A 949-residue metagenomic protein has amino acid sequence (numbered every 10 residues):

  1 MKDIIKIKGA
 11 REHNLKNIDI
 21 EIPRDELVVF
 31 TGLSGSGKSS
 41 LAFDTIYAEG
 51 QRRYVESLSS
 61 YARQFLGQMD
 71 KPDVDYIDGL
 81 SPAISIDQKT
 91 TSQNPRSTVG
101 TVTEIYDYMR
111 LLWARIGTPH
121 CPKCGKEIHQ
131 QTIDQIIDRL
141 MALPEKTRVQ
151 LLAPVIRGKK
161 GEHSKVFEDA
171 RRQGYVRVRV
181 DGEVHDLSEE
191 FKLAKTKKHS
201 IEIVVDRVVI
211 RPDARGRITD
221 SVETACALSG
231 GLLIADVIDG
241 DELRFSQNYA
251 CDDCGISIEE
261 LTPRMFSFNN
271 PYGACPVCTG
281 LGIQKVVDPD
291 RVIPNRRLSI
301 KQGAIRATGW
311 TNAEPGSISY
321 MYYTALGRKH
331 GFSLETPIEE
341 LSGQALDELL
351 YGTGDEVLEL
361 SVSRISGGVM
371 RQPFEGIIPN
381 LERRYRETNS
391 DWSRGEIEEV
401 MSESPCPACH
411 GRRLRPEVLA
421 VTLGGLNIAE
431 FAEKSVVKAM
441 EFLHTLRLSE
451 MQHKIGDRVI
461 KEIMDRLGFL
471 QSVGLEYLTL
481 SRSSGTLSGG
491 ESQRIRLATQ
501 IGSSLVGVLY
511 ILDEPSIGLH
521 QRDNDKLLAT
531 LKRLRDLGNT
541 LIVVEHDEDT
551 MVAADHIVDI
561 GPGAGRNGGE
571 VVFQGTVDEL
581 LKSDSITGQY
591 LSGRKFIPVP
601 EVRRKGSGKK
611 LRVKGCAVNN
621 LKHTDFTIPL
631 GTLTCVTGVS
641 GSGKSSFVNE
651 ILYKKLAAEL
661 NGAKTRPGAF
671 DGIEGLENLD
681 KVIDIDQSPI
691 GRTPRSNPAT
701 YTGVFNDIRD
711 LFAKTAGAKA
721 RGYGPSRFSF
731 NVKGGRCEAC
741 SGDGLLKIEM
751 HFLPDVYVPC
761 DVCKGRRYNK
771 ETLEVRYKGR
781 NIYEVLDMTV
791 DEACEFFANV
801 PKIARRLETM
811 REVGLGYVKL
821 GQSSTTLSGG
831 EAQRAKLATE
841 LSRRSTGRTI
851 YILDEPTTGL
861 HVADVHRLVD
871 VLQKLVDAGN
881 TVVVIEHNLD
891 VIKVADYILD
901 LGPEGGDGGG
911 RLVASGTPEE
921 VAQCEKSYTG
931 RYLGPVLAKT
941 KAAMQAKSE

Functional and structural regions predicted by a protein language model:
M1-E949: Conserved phosphate-binding elements of NTP-dependent enzyme cores
